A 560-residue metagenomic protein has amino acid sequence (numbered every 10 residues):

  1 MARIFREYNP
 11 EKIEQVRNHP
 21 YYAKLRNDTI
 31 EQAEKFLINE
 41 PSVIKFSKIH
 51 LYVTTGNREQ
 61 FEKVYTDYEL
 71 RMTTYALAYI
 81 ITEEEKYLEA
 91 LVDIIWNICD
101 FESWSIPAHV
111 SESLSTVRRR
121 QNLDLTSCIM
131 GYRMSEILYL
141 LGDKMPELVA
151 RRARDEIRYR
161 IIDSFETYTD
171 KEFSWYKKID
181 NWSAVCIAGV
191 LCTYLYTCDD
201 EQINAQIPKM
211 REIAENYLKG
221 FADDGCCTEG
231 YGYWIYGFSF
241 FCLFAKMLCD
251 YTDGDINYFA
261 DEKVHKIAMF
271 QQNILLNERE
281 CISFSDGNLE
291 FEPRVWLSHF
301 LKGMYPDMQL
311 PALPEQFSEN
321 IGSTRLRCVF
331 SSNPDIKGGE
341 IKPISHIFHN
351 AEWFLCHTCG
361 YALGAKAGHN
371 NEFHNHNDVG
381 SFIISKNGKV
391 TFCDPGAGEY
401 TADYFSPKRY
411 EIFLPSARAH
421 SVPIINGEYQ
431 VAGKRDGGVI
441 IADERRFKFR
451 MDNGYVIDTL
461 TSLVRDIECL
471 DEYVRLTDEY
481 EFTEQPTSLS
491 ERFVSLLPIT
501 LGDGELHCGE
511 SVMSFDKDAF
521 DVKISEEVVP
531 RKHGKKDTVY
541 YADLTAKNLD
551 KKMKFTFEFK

Functional and structural regions predicted by a protein language model:
M1-T29, T66, L77-I80: Extreme N-terminal leader/anchor segments
Y22, Y79-V92, I137-R158, Y194-R211 (+3 more regions): Structural helix-adjacent loops and short alpha-helical linkers that scaffold large soluble proteins
A33-I44, L91-H109, R152-F173, A205-G225 (+1 more regions): Long, well-ordered core segments of solenoidal/helical folds
I49-Q60, H109-L125, S174-L191, T228-C242 (+1 more regions): Carbohydrate-binding/catalytic loop surfaces
D67-I81, D93-N97, C128-Y139: Non-membrane alpha-helical segments in proteins
S111, P314-E315, Y400-K560: CBM-like, beta-strand-rich accessory domains located in the C-terminal region of large, secreted polysaccharide-active
L114-G232, L243, V329-K342: Active-site lining segments of carbohydrate-active enzymes
F238-T391: Carbohydrate-active enzyme catalytic cores, enriched for enzymes that act on polyanionic acidic polysaccharides
